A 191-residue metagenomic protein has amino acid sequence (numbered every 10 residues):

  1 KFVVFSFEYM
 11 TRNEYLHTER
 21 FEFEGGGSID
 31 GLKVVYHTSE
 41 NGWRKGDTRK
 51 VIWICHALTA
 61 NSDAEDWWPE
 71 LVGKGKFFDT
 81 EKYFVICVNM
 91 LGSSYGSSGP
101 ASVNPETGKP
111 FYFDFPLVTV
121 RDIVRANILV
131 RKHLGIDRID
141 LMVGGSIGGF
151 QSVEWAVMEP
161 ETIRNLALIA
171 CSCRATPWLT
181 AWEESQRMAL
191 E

Functional and structural regions predicted by a protein language model:
F2-Y9: Aromatic (phenylalanine/tyrosine) cluster motif
Y9-E191: Ligand-binding pocket scaffold of soluble enzyme catalytic domains
